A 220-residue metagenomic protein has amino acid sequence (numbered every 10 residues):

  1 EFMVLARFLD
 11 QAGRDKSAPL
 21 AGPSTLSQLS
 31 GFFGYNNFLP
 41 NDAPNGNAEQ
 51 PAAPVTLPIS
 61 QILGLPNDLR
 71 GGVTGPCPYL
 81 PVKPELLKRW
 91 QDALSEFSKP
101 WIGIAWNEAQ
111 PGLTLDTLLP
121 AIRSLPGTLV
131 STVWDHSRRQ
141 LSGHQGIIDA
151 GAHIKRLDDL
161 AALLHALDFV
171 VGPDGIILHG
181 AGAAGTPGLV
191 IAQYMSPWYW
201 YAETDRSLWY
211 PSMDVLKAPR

Functional and structural regions predicted by a protein language model:
E1-R220: Catalytic machinery of carbohydrate-active enzymes, primarily nucleotide-sugar-dependent glycosyltransferases
